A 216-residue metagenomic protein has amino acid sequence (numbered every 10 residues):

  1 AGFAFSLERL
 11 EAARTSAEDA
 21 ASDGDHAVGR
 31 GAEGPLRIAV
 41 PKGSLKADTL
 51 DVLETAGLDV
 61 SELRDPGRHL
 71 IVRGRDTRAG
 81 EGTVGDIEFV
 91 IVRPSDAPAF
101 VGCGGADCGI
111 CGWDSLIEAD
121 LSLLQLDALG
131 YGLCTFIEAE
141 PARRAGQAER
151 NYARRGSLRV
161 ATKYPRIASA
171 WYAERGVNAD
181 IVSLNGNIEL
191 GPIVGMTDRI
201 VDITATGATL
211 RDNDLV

Functional and structural regions predicted by a protein language model:
A1-A27, A32: TRNA-recognition modules of translation machinery and tRNA-sensing kinases, especially anticodon-binding
H26-V216: Domain-level signature for soluble enzymes in the chorismate/prephenate branch of the shikimate pathway
